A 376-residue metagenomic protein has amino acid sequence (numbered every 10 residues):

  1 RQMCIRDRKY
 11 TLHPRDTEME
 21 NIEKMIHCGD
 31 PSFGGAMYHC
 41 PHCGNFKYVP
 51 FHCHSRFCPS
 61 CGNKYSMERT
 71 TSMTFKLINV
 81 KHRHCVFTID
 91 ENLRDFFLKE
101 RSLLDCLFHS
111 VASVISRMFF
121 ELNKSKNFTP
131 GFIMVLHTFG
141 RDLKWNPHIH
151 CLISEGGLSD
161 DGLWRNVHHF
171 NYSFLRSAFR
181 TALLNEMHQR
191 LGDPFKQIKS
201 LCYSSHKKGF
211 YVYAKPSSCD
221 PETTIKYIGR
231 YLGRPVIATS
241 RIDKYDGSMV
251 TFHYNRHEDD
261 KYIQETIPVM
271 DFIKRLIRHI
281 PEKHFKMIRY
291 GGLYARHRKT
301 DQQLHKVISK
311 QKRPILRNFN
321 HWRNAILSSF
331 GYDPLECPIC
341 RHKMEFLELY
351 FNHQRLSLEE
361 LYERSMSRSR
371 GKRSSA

Functional and structural regions predicted by a protein language model:
Q2, R6-A376: Beta->alpha loop/short-helix hinge microenvironment recognizer with preference for catalytic Tyr/His contexts
